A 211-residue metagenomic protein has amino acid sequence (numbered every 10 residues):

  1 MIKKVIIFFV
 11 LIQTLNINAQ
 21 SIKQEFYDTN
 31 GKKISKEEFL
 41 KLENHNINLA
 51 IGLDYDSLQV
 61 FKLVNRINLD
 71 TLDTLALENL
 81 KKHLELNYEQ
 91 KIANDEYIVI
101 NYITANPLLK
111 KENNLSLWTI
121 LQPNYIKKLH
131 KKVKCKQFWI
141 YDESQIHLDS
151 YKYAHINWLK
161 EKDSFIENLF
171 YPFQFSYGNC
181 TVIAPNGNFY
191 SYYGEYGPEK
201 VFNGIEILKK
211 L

Functional and structural regions predicted by a protein language model:
M1-E25: Bacterial Sec-dependent N-terminal signal peptides
Q20-I98, I103-L121, Y125, L129 (+2 more regions): Non-globular targeting/processing and membrane-anchoring segments
D95-Y97, V133-Q137, P185: Loop/turn elements at helix/coil->beta-strand transitions in domains of secreted/extracellular proteins
P107-K111, Q145-D149, Y190-S191, K200: Short catalytic/ligand-binding loop motif for oxyanion handling, primarily in non-cytosolic enzymes, centered on
H130-Q145, D149-S150: Long, charged/polar, surface-exposed segments that mediate recognition or autoinhibition
S144-S176: Thioredoxin-like thiol-disulfide oxidoreductase module
Y177-Y192: A short, hydrophobic beta-strand/beta-hairpin element that forms part of a small beta-sheet core
F189-K210: Non-catalytic, surface beta->alpha helical segment in thiol-disulfide oxidoreductase systems
